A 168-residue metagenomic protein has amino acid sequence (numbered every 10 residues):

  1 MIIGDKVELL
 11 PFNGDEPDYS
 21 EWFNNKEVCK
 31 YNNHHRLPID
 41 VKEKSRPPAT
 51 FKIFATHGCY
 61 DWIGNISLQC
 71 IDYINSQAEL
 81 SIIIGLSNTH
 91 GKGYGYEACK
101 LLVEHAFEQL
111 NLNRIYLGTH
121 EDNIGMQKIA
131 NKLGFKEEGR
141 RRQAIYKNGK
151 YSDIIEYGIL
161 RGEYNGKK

Functional and structural regions predicted by a protein language model:
M1-P17, T50, A55-K168: Acyl-donor (CoA/ACP) binding surface of acyl/acetyltransferases
F23: Residues forming the ATP-binding cleft of Hanks-type serine/threonine protein kinase domains
K26-S45: Conserved GNAT-fold acetyl-CoA-binding loop/helix
